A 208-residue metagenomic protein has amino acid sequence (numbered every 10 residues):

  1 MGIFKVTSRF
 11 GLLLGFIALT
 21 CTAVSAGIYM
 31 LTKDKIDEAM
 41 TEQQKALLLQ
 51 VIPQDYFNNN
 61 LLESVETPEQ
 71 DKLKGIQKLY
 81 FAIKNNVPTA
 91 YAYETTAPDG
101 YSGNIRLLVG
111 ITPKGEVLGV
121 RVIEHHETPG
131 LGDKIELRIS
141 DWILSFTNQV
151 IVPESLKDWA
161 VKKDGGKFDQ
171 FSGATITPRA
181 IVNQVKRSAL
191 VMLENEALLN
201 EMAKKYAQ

Functional and structural regions predicted by a protein language model:
G2-Q208: Flexible, solvent-exposed loop/hinge segments and secondary-structure transition points
